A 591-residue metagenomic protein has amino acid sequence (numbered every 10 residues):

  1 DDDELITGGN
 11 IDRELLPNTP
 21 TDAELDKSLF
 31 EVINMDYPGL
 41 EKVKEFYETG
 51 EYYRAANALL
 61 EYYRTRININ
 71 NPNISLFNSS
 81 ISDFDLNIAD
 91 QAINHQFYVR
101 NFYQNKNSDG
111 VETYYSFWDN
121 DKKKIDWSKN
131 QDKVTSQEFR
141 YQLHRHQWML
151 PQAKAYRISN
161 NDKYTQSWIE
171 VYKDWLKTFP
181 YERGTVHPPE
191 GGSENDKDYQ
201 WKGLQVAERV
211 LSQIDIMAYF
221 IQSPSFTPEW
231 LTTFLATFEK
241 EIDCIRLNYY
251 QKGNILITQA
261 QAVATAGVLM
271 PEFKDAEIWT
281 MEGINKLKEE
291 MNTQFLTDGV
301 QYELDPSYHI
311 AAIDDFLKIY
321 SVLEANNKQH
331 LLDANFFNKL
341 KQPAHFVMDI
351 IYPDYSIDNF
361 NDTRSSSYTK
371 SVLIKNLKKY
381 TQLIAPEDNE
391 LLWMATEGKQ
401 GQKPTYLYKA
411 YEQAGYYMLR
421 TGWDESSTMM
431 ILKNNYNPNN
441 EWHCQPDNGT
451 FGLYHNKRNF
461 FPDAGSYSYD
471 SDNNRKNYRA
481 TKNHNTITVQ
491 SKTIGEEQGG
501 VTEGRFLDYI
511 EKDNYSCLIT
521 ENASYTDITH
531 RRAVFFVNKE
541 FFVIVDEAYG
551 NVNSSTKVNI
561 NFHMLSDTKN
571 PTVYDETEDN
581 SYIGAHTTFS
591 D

Functional and structural regions predicted by a protein language model:
D2-S108: Extreme N-terminal leader/anchor segments
M35-D36, Y47-Y52, D85, H95 (+2 more regions): Short, solvent-exposed helix-helix connector turns and helix-capping sites enriched in acidic/polar residues
Y52, I67-N71, L86, D90 (+5 more regions): Short, solvent-exposed loop/edge-beta patches enriched in aromatic
Y114-W118, K122-I125, K129-K341, I350-I351 (+1 more regions): Aromatic-lined, polymer-binding surfaces characteristic of secreted/periplasmic polysaccharide-degrading enzymes
Y141, K202, F238, L256 (+12 more regions): Active-site-proximal structural scaffolding
L296, V300-F461, E511: Carbohydrate-active enzyme catalytic cores, enriched for enzymes that act on polyanionic acidic polysaccharides
G465-S466: Residue-level structural signal for beta-strand termini and adjacent loop
Y469-D591: CBM-like, beta-strand-rich accessory domains located in the C-terminal region of large, secreted polysaccharide-active
